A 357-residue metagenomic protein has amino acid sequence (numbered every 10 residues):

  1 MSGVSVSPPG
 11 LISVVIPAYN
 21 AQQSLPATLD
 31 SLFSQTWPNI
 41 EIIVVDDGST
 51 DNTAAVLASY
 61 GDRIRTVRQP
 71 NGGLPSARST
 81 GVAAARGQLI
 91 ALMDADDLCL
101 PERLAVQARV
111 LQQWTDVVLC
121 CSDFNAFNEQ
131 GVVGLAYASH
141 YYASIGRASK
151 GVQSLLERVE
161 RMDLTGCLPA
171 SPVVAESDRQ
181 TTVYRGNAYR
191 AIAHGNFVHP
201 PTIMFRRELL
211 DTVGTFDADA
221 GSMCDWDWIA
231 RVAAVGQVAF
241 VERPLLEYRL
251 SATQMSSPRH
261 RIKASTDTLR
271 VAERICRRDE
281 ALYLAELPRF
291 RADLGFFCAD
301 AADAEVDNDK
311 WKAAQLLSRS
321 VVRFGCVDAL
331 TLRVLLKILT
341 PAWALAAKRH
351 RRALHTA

Functional and structural regions predicted by a protein language model:
I12-S24, T28, Q35-T36, V45: A conserved hydrophobic helix/loop-capping motif in glycosyltransferases and polysaccharide synthases
Q23-P26, D51-S59, L98, E102: Acidic helix N-cap motif at the loop->helix transition within catalytic regions of sugar-transfer enzymes
S31, P38, D46-A55, D94: A conserved acidic beta->alpha catalytic loop
Q69-A85, V106, Y137, N187: Glycine-rich, basic loop-to-helix element that forms the pyrophosphate-binding segment of sugar-nucleotide handling
A83, S122, G146-A264: Conserved nucleotide-sugar donor-binding catalytic segment
I90: Short aromatic/hydrophobic "clamp" motif used to bind/position activated sugar donors
E102-G166: Conserved donor NDP-sugar-binding/catalytic core segment of glycosyltransferases
Y141-G151, P244-A252, S257-L284, D307-G325: Catalytic core of nucleotide-sugar-dependent glycosyltransferases
